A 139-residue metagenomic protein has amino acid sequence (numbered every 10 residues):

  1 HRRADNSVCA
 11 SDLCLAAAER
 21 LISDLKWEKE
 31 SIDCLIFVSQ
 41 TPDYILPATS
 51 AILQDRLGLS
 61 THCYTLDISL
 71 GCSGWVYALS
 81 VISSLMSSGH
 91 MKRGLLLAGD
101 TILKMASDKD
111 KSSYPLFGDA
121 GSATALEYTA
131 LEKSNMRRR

Functional and structural regions predicted by a protein language model:
H1-D33: Conserved active-site "lid/cap" helical segment
H1-V8, D110-R139: Condensing-enzyme catalytic core mediating Claisen C-C bond formation in acyl metabolism
D5-D12, Q40-R93: Conserved catalytic cysteine-centered active-site region of acyl-thioester-dependent Claisen-condensing enzymes
S23-D33, L59-Y64, M86-L96, D100 (+1 more regions): Structural signature of cysteine-dependent C-C bond-forming condensing enzymes
C34-Q40: Short glycine-rich or small-residue beta-strand-to-loop segments that form or flank ligand, phosphate, metal/Fe-S
V38, S69, G94-D100, L126: Short beta-strand segments
G89-A120: Flexible, glycine-rich active-site loops centered on histidine and acidic residues that chelate a metal or position
